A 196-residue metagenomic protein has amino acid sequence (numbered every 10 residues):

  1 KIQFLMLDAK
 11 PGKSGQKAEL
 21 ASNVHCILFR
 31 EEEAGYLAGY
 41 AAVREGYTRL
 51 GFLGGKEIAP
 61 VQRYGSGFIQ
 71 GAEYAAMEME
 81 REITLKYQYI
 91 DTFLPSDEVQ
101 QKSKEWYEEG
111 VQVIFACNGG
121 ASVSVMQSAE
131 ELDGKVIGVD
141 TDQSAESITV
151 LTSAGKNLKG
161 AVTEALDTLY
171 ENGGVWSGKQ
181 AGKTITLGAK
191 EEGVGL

Functional and structural regions predicted by a protein language model:
K1-L196: A residue-level marker of the well-folded mature domains of exported/periplasmic proteins
